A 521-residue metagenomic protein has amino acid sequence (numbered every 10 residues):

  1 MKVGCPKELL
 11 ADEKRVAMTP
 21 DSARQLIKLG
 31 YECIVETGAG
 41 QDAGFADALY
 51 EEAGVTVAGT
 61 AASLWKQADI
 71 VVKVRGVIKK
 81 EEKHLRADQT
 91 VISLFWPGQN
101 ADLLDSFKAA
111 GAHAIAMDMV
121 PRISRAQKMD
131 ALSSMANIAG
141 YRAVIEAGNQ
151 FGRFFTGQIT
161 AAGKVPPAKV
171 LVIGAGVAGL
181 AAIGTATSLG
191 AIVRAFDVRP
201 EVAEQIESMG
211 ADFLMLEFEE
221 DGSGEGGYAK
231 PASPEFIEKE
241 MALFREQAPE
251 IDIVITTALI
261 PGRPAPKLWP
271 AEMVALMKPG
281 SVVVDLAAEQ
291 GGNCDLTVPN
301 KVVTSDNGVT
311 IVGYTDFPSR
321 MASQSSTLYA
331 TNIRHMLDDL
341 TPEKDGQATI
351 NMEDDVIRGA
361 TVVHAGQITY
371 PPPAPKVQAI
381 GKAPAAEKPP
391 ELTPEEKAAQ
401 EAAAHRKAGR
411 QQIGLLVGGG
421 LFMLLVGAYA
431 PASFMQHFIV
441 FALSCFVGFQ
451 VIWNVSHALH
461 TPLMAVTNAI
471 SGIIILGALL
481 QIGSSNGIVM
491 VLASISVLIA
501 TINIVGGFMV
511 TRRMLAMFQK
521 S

Functional and structural regions predicted by a protein language model:
K2-A109, A116-P166, L180, V298-V302 (+2 more regions): Structural/interface elements that position substrates and couple domains in central-metabolism enzymes
P6-G44, T156-Q247, E401, H405 (+1 more regions): Glycine-rich phosphate/diphosphate-binding loop of Rossmann-like nucleotide-binding domains
G54-D69, G76-V77, G224-V254, A258-A271 (+1 more regions): A structured beta-alpha segment of the ubiquitous adenosine-cofactor-binding alpha/beta core
G98-S124, R263-D316: Rossmann-fold NAD(P)-binding glycine/threonine-rich loop
D118-A162, P167, A288, C294-P384: Adenosine-phosphate binding glycine-rich loop
T349-V426: Phosphate-binding loop/pocket of nucleotide- and phosphate-handling active sites
P431-S444, A465-V466, S496-V497: Structural signature of hydrophobic alpha-helical transmembrane segments
I474-I488: Hydrophobic alpha-helical transmembrane segments in multi-pass integral membrane proteins
